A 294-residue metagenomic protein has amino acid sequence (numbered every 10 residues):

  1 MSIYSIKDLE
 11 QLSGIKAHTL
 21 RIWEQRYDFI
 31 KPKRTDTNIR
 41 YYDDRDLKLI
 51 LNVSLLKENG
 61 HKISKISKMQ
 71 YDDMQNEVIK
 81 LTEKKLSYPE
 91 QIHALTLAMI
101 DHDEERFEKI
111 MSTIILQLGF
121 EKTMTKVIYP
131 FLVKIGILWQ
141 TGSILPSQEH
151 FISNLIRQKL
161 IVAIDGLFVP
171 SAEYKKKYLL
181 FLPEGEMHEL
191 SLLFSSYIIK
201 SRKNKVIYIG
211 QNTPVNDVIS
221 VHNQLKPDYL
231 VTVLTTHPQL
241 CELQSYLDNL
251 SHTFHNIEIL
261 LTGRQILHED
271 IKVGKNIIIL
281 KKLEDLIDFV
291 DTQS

Functional and structural regions predicted by a protein language model:
M1-E10: A short, Lys/Arg-rich alpha-helix, primarily the initiator
Y4-S5, H18, L51, F194 (+1 more regions): Short Gly/charged-rich anion-binding patches and loops
I6, L20, L247: Generic structural marker for isolated residues within well-ordered, non-membrane alpha-helices of soluble domains
L9, K16-H18, Q211-P214: Short glycine/proline-centered loop/turn elements that form peptide/ligand docking sites
L9-E10, R40-Y42, E184-G185, Y208: A generic secondary-structure micro-motif detector that highlights 1-2 residue hydrophobic/ambivalent hotspots embedded
L12, A17-R21, Q25-F168: Long amphipathic alpha-helical segments
S143-L145, F151-S294: C-terminal regulatory/effector modules of DNA-binding transcriptional regulators
